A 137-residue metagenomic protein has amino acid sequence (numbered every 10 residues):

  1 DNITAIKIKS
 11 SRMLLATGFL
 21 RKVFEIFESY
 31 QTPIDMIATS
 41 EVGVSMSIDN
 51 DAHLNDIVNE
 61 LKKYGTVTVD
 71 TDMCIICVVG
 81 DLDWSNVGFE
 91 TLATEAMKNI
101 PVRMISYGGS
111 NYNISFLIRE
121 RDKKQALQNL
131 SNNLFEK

Functional and structural regions predicted by a protein language model:
D1-K137: A conserved regulatory-domain signal marking ACT and ACT-like small-molecule sensing domains and adjacent regulatory
